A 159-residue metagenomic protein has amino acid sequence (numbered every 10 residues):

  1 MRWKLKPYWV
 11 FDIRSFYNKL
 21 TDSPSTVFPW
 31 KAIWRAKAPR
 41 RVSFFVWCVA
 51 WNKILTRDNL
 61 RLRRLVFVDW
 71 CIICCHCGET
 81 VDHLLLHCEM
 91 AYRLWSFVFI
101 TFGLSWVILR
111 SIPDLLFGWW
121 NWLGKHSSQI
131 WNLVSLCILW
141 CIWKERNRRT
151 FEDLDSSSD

Functional and structural regions predicted by a protein language model:
M1-D159: Charged boundary/loop elements
